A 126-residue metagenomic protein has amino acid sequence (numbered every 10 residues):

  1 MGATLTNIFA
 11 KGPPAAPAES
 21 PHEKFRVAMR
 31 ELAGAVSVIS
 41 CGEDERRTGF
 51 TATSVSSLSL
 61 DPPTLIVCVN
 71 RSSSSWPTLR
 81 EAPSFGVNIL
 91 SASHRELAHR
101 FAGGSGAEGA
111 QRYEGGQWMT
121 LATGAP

Functional and structural regions predicted by a protein language model:
G2-P126: Active-site-proximal mixed secondary-structure blocks
